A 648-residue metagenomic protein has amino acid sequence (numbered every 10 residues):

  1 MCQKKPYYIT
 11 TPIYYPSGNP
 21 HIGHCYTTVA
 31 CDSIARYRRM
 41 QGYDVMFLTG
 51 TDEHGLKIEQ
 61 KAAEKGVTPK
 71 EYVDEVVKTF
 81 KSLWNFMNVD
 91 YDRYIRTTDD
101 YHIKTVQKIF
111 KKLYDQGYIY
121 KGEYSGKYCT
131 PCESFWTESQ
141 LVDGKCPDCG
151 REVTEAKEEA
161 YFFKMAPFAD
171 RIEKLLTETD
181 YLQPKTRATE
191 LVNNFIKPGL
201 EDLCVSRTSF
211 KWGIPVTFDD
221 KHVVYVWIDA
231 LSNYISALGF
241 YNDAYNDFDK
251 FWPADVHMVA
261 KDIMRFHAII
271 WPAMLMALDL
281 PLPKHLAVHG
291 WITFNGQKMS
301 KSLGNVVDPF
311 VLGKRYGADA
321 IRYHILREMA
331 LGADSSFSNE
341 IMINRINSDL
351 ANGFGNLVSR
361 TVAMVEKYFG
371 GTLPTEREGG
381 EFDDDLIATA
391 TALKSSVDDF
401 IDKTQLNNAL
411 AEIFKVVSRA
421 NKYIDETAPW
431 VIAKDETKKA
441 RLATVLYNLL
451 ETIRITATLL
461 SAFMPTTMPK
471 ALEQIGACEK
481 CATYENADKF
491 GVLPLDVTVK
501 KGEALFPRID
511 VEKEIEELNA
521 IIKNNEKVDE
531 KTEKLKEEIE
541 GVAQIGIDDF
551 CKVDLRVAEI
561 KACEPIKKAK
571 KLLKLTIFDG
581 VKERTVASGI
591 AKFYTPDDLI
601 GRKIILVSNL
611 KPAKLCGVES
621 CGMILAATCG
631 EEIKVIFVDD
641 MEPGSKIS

Functional and structural regions predicted by a protein language model:
M1-Q3, Y37-D44, K65-P69, F86 (+7 more regions): Secondary-structure transition/capping motifs at alpha-helix termini and the adjoining loop/turn into the next element
C2-T49, Y101-T105, C149, E155-K367 (+1 more regions): Structured secondary-structure scaffolds
C2-V76, I95-F110, D115, C132 (+6 more regions): N-terminal catalytic cores of NTP/NDP-binding nucleotidyl/phosphoryl-transfer enzymes
V76-D92: A glycine-rich helix N-cap at a beta->alpha junction
Q116-A169, E173: Cys/His-rich short segments
K121, E328, A333, I341-G379 (+3 more regions): Helix-rich, typically C-terminal accessory recognition domains appended to large enzymatic cores
A471-D549: Intrinsic disorder at enzyme termini
E530-S648: Phosphate-backbone binding interfaces of nucleic-acid-interacting proteins
